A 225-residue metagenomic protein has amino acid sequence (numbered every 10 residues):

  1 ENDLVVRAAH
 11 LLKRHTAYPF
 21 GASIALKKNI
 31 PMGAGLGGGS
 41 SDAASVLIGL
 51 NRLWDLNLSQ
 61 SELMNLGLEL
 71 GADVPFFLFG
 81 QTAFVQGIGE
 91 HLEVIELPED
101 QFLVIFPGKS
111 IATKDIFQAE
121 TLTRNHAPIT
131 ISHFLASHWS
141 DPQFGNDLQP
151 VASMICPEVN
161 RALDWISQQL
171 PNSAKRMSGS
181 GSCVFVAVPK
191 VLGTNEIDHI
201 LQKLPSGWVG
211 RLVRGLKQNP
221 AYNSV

Functional and structural regions predicted by a protein language model:
E1-F20, R211-A221: N-terminal beta-alpha supersecondary unit
R14-A25, G49-G67, K190-K203: Phosphate-handling active-site elements
A22-G35, A174-K175, G210: Short pre-catalytic strand/loop immediately N-terminal to key active-site residues, enriched for Gly-Thr
A34-E62, F76: DPxDG-like acidic metal-binding loop motif
G38-G39, M177-S182: Glycine-rich beta-strand-to-loop/alpha-helix junction loops that act as flexible
F79, F84-A174, A187-Q202, S206 (+1 more regions): Conserved, helical-rich catalytic subdomain that frames metal- and/or nucleotide-binding sites in enzyme alpha/beta
